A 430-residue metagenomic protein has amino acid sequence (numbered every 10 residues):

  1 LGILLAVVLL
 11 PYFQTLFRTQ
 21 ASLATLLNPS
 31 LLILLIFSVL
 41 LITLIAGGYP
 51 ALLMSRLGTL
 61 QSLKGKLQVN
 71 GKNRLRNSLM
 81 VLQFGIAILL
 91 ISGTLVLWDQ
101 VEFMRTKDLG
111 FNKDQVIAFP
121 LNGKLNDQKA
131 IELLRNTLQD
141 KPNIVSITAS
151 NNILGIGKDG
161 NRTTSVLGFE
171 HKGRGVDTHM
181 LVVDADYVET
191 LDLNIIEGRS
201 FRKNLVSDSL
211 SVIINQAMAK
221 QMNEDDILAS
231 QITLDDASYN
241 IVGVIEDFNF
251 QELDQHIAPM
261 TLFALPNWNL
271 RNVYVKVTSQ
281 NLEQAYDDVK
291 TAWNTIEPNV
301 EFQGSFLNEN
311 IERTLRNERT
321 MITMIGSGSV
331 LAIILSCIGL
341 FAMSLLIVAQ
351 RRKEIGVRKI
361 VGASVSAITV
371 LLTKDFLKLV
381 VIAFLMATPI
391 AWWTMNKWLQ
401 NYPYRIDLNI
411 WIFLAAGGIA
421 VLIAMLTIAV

Functional and structural regions predicted by a protein language model:
L1, L75-Q100, R319-K353, V381-I382 (+2 more regions): Hydrophobic alpha-helical transmembrane segments of multi-pass inner-membrane transport and secretion
L1, R56-L67, I338-L379: Intracellular coupling helices
L1, V7-Q128, L399: Alpha-helical transmembrane segments of integral membrane proteins
L1-L10, Q14, I91, L331 (+2 more regions): Hydrophobic alpha-helical transmembrane segments that constitute the membrane-spanning cores of multi-pass membrane
V7-F37, L67-S78, W268, S279 (+4 more regions): Membrane-helix entry/capping segments
L31-P50, I88, L331, C337 (+2 more regions): Hydrophobic alpha-helical transmembrane segments of polytopic membrane proteins
D99-F119, K158-D159, E189, N194 (+3 more regions): Membrane-proximal juxtamembrane linkers immediately C-terminal to transmembrane helices
L133-N317: Mid-to-C-terminal secondary-structure elements that act as membrane-proximal/extracytoplasmic interface segments
